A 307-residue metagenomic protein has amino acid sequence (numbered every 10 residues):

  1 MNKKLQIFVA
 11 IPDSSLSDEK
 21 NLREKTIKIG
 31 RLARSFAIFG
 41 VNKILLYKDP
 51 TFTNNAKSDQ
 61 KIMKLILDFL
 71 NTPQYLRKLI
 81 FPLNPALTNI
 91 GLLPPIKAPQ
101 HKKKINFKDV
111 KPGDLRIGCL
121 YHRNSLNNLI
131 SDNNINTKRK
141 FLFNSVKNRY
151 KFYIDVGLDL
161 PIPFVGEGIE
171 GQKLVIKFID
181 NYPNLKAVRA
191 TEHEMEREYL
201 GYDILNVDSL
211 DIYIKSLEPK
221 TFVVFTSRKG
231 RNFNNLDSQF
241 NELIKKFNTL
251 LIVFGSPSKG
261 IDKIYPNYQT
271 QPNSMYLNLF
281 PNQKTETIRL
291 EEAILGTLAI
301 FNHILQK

Functional and structural regions predicted by a protein language model:
M1-K307: Post-transcriptional modification and biogenesis factors for structured RNAs of the translation apparatus
